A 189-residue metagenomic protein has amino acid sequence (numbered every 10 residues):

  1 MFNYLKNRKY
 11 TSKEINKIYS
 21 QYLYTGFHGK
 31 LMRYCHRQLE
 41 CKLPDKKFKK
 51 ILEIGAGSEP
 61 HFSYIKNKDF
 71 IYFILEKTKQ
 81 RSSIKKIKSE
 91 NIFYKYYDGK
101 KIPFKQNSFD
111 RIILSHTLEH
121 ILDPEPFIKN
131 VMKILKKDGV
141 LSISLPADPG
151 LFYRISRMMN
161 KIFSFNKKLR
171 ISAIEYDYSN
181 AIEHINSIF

Functional and structural regions predicted by a protein language model:
M1-F104, R111, I128, S144-P149 (+1 more regions): Conserved N-terminal segment of class I S-adenosyl-L-methionine
F109, D123-P126: Residue-level recognition of oxygen-bearing side chains
R111-T117: A short beta-strand submotif of the Rossmann-like class I SAM-dependent methyltransferase core that lines
E125-K137: A short glycine-rich, Lys/Arg-flanked "PGG" loop and its adjoining helix->strand segment in the class I
S142-F165: Conserved class I S-adenosyl-L-methionine
R157-E183, S187: SAM-dependent methyltransferase
